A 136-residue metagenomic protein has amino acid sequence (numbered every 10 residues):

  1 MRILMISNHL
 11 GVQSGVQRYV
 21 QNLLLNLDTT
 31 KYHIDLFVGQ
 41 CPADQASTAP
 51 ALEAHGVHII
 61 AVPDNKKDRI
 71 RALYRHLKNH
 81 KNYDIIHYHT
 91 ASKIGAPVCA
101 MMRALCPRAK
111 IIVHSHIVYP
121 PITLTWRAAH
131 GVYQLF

Functional and structural regions predicted by a protein language model:
M5-K66: N-terminal strand-loop element at the rim of the active site of nucleotide-sugar-dependent glycosyltransferases
D44-Q45, I70, I94-P97: Short, well-ordered alpha-helical microsegments
A61, V113-S115: Hydrophobic residues in well-ordered beta-strands that form the structural core
K67-R71, K110, V118-F136: Nucleotide-sugar donor phosphate/pyrophosphate-binding loop at the beta->alpha transition of glycosyltransferases
K78-D84: Glycine-rich phosphate-binding loop signature in dinucleotide/nucleotide-binding domains
Y88-G95, S115-V118: Short His-centered aromatic/hydrophobic patch
M102-C106: Short, conserved loop/helix-junction motifs that constitute active-site signature segments in enzyme catalytic cores
